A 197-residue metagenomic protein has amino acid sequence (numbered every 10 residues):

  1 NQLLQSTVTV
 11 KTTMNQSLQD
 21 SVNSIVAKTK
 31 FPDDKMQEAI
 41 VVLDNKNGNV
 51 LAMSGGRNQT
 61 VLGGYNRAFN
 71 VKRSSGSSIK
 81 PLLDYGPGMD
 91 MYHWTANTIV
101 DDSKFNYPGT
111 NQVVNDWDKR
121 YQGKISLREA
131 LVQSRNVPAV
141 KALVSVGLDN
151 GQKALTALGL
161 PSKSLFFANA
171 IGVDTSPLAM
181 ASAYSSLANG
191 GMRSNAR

Functional and structural regions predicted by a protein language model:
N1-P32: Conserved, well-ordered alpha-helix/loop/beta-strand core segments that scaffold catalytic motifs
S17, S21-S24, N49, L83 (+6 more regions): Extracytoplasmic/secreted proteins, especially bacterial periplasmic and envelope-associated proteins
V22, G48, R73-V100, A130 (+1 more regions): Active-site SXXK
D34-V61: A short, well-structured edge-of-sheet supersecondary motif
Q59-V71: A short, polar/charged loop-to-alpha-helix boundary motif
L62, H93-A96, T156-A168: Extracellular-facing binding/remodeling surfaces
H93-G151, F166, N189, R193: Conserved catalytic neighborhood of penicillin-recognizing serine enzymes
L160-R197: Active-site-proximal helix/loop microenvironment of the serine DD-peptidase/beta-lactamase transpeptidase fold
